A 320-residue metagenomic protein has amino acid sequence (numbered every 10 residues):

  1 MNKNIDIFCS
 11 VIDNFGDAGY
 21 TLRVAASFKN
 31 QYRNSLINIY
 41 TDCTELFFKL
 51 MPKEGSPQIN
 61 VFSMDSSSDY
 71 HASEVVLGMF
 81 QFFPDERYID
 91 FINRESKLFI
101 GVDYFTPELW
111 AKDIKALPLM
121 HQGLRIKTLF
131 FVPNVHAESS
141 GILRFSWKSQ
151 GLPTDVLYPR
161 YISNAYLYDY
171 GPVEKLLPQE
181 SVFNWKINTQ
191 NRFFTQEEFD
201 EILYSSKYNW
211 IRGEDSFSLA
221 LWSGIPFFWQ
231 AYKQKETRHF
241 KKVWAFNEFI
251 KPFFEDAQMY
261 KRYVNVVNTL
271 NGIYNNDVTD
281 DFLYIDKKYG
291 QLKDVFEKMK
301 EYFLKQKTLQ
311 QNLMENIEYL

Functional and structural regions predicted by a protein language model:
N2-D6: Extreme N-terminal starter segment of soluble prokaryotic enzymes
I7-S10, N14, G78-M79, Q122 (+3 more regions): Active-site donor-nucleotide binding/catalytic segment of nucleotide-sugar enzymes
F8-Y32, N38-L124: Active-site and donor-binding regions of nucleotide-sugar-utilizing enzymes
S10, T41-D42, M64, G78-F80 (+5 more regions): Short His-Asn-centered micro-motif
D65-D69, I187-S223: Donor nucleotide-activated moiety binding/catalytic core segment of transferases that use nucleotide-activated donors
R94-I162: Active-site-proximal region of nucleotide-activated glycan assembly enzymes, centered on histidine/acidic-rich loops
R212-K300: Catalytic binding pocket for nucleotide-activated donors in carbohydrate/polymer assembly enzymes
F303-L320: C-terminal alpha-helical cap of glycosyltransferases
